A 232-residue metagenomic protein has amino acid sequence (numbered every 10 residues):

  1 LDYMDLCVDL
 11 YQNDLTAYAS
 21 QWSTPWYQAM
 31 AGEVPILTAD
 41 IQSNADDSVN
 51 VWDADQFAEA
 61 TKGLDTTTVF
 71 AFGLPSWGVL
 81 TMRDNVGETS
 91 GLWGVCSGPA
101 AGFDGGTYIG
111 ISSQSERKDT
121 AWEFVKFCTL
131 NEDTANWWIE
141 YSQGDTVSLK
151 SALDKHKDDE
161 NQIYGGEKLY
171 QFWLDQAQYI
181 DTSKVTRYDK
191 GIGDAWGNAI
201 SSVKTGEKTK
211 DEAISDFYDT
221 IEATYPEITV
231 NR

Functional and structural regions predicted by a protein language model:
L1, G98-A101, Q114-A121, V185-G193 (+2 more regions): Solvent-exposed, acidic/flexible segments
M4-Q12, I109-S112, A121-L130, A135-I139 (+3 more regions): Non-transmembrane alpha-helical segments in soluble domains of secreted/periplasmic/extracellular proteins
D5-E123: Extracytoplasmic/periplasmic substrate-binding proteins
Q12-T16, P35, D133-T134, Q178 (+2 more regions): Generic structural signal for secondary-structure transition and capping sites
G87, T129, D133, I139-Q143 (+3 more regions): Hydrophobic alpha-helix feature that most strongly marks membrane-spanning transmembrane helices and their immediate
T120, V185, N198, E207-R232: Conserved N-terminal structural module of periplasmic/extracytoplasmic solute-binding proteins
I139-N198, S202, V230-R232: Long, aromatic- and glycine/proline-rich binding clefts that accommodate carbohydrate-like moieties
